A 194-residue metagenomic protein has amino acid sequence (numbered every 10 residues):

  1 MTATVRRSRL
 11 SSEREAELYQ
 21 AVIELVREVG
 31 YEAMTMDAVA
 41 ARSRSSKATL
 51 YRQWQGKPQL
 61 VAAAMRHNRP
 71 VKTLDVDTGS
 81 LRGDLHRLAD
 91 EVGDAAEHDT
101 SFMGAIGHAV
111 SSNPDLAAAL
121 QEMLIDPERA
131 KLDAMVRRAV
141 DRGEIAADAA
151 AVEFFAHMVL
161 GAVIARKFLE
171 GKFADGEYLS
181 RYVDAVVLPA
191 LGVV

Functional and structural regions predicted by a protein language model:
M1-V29, A33-R44, A48, Q59: Basic, helix-initiating cap at the start of DNA-binding domains
M1-V5, R87, D94, A130 (+3 more regions): C-terminal peripheral helix-coil segments that are non-catalytic and often amphipathic
L18, A33, G56-V61, V71-K72 (+1 more regions): Short amphipathic alpha-helical segment with a characteristic S/N-K-E followed by hydrophobic residues
G56, S112-P114: Short loop-to-helix capping motifs
K72-F102: Hydrophobic alpha-helical connector segments
E97, A105, D115-R142: Amphipathic alpha-helical packing segments from all-alpha helical-bundle domains
A118, E122, D126, V140-A185: Hydrophobic/aromatic-rich alpha-helical bundle segments in the mid-to-C-terminal region
